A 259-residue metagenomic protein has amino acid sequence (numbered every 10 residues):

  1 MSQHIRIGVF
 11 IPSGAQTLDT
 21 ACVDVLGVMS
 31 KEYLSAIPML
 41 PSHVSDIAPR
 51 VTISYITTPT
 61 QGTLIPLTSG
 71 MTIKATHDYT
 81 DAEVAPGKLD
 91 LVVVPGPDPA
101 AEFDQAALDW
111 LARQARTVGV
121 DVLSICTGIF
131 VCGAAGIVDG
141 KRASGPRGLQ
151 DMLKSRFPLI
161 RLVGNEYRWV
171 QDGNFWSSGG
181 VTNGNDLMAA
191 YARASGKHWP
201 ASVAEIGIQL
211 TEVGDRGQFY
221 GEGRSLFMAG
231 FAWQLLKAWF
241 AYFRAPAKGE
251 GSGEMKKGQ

Functional and structural regions predicted by a protein language model:
M1-V122, G133, D151, G164-E166 (+2 more regions): Extended, subdomain-level signal for the structured scaffold at the beginning of enzyme domains
H4-I7, R142, N174: Residues that mark the start of a beta-strand
L89, V118-G119, G140-K141, I160 (+1 more regions): Short, well-ordered alpha-helix to beta-strand connector turns
V122-L123, S144, V163, W176: Structural detector of well-ordered beta-strand residues that form the stable sheet scaffold of enzyme domains
F130-I137: Alpha-helix C-terminal capping segments
V138-Y167, I208: A conserved active-site-flanking secondary-structure segment within enzyme catalytic domains
Q171-D172, S177-S178: A conserved mid-domain beta-alpha-beta active-site/ligand-binding segment of alpha/beta enzyme cores
